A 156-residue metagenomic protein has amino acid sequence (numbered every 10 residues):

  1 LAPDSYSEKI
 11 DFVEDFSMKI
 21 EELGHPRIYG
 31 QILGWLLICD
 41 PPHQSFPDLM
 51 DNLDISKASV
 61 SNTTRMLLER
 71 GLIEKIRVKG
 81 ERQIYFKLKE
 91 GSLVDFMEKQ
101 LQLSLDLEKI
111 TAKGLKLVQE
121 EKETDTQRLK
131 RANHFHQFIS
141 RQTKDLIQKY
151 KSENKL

Functional and structural regions predicted by a protein language model:
L1-L23: N-terminal leader segment of winged-helix/HTH proteins
E22-L23, L37-P41: Short helix-capping/hinge SLiMs at alpha-helix to coil transitions
L23-I28, S45, V78-Q100: Short, cationic-aromatic polyanion-contact patches
D48-D51: A short acidic, leucine-rich amphipathic alpha-helix
G71: Glycine-centered, phosphate/nucleic-acid-interacting loop/turn motifs that mediate DNA/RNA or nucleotide
V118-L156: C-terminal regulatory/oligomerization modules of transcriptional regulators
